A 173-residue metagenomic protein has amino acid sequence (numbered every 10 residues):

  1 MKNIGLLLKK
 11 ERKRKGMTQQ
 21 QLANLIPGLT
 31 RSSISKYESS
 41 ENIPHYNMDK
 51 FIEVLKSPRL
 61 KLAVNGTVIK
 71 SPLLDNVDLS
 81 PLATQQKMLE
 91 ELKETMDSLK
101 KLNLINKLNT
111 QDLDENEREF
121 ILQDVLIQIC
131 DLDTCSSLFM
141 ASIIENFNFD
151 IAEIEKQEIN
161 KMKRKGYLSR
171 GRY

Functional and structural regions predicted by a protein language model:
M1-K13: A short, Lys/Arg-rich alpha-helix, primarily the initiator
L7, T18-Q19, P44-N47: Residues that mark the N-terminal boundary/hinge immediately upstream of a DNA-recognition element
G16-S33: Short alpha-helical DNA-recognition segment
I26, Y37-E38, L55: DNA major-groove recognition helix of helix-turn-helix
Y46-L62: DNA major-groove recognition helix of helix-turn-helix/homeodomain DNA-binding modules
V64-K87, I154-Y173: Short, charged recognition helix plus adjacent turn of helix-turn-helix-like nucleic-acid-binding domains
V68-T134, A141: Helix-turn-helix/homeodomain-like alpha-helical modules used for DNA recognition and transcription-factor dimerization
